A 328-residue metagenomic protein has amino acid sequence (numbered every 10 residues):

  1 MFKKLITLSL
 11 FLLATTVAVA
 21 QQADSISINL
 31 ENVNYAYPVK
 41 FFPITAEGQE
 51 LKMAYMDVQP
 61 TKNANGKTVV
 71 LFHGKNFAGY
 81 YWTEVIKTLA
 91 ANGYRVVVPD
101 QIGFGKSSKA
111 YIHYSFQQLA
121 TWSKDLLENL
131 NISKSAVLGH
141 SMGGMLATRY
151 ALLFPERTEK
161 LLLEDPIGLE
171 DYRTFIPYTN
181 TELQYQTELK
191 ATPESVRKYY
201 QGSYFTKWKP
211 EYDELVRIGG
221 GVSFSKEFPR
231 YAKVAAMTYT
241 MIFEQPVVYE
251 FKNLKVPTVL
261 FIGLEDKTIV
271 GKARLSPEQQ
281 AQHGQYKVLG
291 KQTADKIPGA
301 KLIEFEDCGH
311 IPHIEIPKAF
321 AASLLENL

Functional and structural regions predicted by a protein language model:
I28-V58: N-terminal cap/lid segment of alpha/beta-hydrolase-fold proteins
T45-Q49, M56-K62, A91, Q101-L138: Active-site loop/oxyanion-hole signature of alpha/beta-hydrolase fold enzymes
E47, L51, M56-K106, S323: Conserved HGGG/HGGXW glycine-rich cap/lid loop of the alpha/beta-hydrolase fold
G139, G143, A147: Gly/Ala-rich beta-loop-alpha elbow adjacent to hydrolase catalytic centers
T148, L152, L161-A191: Flexible "cap/lid" loop of the alpha/beta hydrolase fold
V196-K209, G220-S223, A235-Y239: Helix-loop "lid/cap" segments that line or gate small-molecule binding pockets
F224-D295: Conserved serine/cysteine hydrolase catalytic core
K287-L328: Catalytic active-site module of serine/aspartate enzymes centered on a nucleophile-bearing elbow/loop
